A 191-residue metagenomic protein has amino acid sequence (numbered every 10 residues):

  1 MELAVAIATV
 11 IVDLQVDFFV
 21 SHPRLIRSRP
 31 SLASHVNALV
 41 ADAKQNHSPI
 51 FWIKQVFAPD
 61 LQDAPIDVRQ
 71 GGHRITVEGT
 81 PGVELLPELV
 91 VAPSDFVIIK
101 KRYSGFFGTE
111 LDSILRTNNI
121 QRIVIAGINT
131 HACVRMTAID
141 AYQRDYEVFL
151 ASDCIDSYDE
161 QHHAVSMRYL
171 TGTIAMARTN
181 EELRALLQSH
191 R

Functional and structural regions predicted by a protein language model:
M1-V91, F96, L187-R191: Active-site acidic carboxylates
H47-S48, N119, D145: Glycine-centered short loops/turns at secondary-structure junctions
T80-G82, L86-I128: Internal catalytic-core helix/loop-beta-alpha segment that presents or stabilizes conserved functional determinants
V124-G127, Y146-E160: A short glycine-rich beta-strand->turn/loop micro-motif centered on a GG-aromatic cluster
V134-R144: Short Gly/Thr/Asp-enriched flexible loops that form oxyanion-binding sites at enzyme active sites
S157-G172: Active-site-proximal loop->helix
I174-R191: A charged, well-structured terminal subsegment
